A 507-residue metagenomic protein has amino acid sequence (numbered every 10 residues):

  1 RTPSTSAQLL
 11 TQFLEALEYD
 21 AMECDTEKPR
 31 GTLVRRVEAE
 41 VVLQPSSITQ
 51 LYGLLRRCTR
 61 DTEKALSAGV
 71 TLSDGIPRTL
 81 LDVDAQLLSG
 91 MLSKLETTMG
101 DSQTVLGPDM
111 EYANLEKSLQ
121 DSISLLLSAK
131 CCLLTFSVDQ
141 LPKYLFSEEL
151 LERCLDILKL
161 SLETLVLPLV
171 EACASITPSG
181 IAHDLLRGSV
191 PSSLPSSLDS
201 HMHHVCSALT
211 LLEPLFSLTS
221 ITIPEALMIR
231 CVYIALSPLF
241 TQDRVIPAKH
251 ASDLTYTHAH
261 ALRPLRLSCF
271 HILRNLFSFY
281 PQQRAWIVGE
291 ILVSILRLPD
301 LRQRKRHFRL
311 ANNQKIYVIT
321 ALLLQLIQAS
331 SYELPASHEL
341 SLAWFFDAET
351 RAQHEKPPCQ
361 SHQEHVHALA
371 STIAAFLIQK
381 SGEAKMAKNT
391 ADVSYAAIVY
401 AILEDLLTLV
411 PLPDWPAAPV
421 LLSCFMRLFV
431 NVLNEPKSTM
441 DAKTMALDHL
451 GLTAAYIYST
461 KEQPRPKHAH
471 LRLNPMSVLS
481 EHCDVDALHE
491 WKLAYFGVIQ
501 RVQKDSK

Functional and structural regions predicted by a protein language model:
R1, A248-A261, L265, F279 (+6 more regions): Primarily eukaryotic
R1-I181, L186, R304-R306, A348-S506: Non-catalytic protein-protein interaction scaffold segments in large eukaryotic complex-forming proteins
S122, L126, L198, M202-V205 (+11 more regions): Residue-level detector of extended alpha-helical repeat arrays and alpha-solenoid scaffolds
A129-S137, V205-F216, L239, F270-S278 (+4 more regions): Hydrophobic residues within the alpha-helices of tandem HEAT/HEAT-like
S179-S189, Q242-A259, L340-K356: Intrinsically disordered, low-complexity domain-flanking/linker segments in eukaryotic proteins, enriched
R187-S252, A321, C359, K507: Eukaryotic alpha-helical scaffold "rod" segments
P214-T219, S237-I291, N431, E435-D441: Extended amphipathic alpha-helical scaffold segments
I291-L322, N474-H482: Long amphipathic alpha-helical scaffold regions
